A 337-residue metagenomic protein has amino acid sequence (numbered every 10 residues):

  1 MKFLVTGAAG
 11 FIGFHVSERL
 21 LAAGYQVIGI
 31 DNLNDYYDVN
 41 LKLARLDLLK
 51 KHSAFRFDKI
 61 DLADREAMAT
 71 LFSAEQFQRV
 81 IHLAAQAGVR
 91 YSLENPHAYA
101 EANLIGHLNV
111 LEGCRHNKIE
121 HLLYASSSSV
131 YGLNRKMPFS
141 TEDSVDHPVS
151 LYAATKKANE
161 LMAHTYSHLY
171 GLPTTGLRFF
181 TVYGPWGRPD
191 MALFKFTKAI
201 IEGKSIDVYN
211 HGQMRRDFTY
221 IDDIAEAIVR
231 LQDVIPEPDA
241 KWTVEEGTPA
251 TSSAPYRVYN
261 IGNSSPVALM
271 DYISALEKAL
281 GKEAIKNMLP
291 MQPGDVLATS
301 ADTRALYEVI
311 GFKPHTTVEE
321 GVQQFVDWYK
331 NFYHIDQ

Functional and structural regions predicted by a protein language model:
M1-V182, F312, T316, Q324 (+2 more regions): N-terminal Rossmann-like NAD(P)+-binding domain of SDR-like oxidoreductases, especially those catalyzing
R19, I200-Q337: C-terminal substrate-binding subdomain of Rossmann-fold SDR/epimerase-dehydratase oxidoreductases
N34, A63, Y99, G184 (+3 more regions): Glycine-/small-residue-rich active-site loops that bind phosphorylated ligands and cofactors
V39, L43-L46, E160, F194 (+3 more regions): Short, surface-exposed alpha-helical segments at coil->helix boundaries
A63, V130-Y131, V182-G184, M214 (+2 more regions): Conserved sequence/active-site signature of Rossmann-fold short-chain dehydrogenase/reductase
E66, L104-E112, D190, D222-Q232: Conserved active-site region of classical short-chain dehydrogenase/reductase
M137-P138, P189-T197: A glycine/serine/threonine-rich, flexible loop-to-helix segment that serves as the NAD(P) cofactor-binding "lid"
A158, M162, Y166, F196 (+2 more regions): Hydrophobic alpha-helix immediately C-terminal to the catalytic Tyr-X-X-X-Lys motif of short-chain
